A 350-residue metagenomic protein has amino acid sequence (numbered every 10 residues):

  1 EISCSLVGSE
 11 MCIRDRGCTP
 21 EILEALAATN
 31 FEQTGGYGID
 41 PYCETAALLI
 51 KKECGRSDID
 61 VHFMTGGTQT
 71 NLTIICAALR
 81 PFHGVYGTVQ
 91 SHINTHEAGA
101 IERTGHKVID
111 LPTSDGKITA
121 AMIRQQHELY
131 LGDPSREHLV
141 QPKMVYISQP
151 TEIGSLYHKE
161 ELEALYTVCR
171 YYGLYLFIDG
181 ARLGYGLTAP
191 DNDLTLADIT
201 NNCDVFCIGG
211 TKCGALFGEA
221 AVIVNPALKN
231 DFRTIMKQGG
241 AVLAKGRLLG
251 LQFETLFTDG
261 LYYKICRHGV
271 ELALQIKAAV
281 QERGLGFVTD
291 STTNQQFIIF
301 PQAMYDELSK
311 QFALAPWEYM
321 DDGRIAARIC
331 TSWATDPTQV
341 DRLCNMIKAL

Functional and structural regions predicted by a protein language model:
E1-G8, I13: Single conserved hydrophobic/aromatic residue that forms the stacking wall/gate of nucleotide- or nucleobase-binding
T19-G67, V89-N94, A100: Conserved N-terminal alpha-helix of the aminotransferase class I/II PLP-enzyme fold
A77-T95: Conserved PLP-anchoring active-site segment centered on the Schiff-base-forming lysine
R80-F82, L274-K348: Conserved C-terminal alpha-helix-loop-beta "cap" of PLP-dependent enzymes that closes/shapes the active-site mouth
G105-K143, I147-P150, Y157-A164: PLP-dependent aminotransferase-class I/II
S114, Q141-P142, S148, L156 (+2 more regions): Active-site C-terminal subdomain of aminotransferase-like
Y157-A189: Catalytic PLP-binding core of fold-type I/II PLP enzymes
